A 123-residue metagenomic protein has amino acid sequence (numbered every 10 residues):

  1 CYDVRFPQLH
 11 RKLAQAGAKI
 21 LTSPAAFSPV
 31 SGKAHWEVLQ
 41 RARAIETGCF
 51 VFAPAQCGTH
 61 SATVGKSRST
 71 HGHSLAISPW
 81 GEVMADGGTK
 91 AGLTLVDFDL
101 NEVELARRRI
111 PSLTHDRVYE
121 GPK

Functional and structural regions predicted by a protein language model:
V4-T94: CN hydrolase (nitrilase-like) catalytic-core segments centered on the catalytic cysteine and neighboring Lys/Glu
Q15, V103-K123: Cysteine/selenocysteine-centered motifs that mediate thiol-based redox chemistry or coordinate metal-sulfur cofactors
A91-R109: A short, polar/charged loop-to-alpha-helix boundary motif
